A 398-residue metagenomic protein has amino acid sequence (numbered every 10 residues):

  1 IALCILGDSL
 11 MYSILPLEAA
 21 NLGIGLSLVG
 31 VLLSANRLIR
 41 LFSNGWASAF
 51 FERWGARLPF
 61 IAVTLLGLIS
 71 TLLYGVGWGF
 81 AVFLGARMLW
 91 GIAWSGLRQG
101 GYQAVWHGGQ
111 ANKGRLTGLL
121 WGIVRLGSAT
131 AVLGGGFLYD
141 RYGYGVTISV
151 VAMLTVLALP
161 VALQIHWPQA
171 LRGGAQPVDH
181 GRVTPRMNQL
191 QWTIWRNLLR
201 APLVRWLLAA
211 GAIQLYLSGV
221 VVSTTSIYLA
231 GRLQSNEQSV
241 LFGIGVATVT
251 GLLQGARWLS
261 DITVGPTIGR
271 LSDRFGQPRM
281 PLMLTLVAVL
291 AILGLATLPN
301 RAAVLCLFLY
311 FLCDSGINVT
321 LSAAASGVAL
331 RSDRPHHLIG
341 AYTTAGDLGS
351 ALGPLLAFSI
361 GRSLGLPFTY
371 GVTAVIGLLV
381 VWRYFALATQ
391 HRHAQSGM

Functional and structural regions predicted by a protein language model:
I14-L26, T224-A247: Short amphipathic helix-loop junctions that connect adjacent transmembrane helices in Major Facilitator Superfamily/SLC
F42-Y74, S272-P278: Conserved MFS/SLC helix-loop-helix module at the cytosolic interface between two early adjacent transmembrane helices
G55, V76-A81, Q110, G276 (+1 more regions): Helix-breaking motifs and short loop linkers at transmembrane-helix boundaries and internal kinks in secondary membrane
L65-W78, V287-P299: C-terminal ends and interior cores of transmembrane alpha-helices in multi-pass membrane transporters/permeases
A81-L89, A302-Y310: Paired small-residue
A86-V124: Cytoplasmic helix-loop-helix junction between adjacent transmembrane helices in 12-TM secondary transporters
G96-G109, G316-L330: Intracellular juxtamembrane helix-capping segments at the cytosolic ends of symmetry-related transmembrane helices
Q169-L208: Juxtamembrane intracellular "pre-TM" segments in multi-pass secondary transporters
